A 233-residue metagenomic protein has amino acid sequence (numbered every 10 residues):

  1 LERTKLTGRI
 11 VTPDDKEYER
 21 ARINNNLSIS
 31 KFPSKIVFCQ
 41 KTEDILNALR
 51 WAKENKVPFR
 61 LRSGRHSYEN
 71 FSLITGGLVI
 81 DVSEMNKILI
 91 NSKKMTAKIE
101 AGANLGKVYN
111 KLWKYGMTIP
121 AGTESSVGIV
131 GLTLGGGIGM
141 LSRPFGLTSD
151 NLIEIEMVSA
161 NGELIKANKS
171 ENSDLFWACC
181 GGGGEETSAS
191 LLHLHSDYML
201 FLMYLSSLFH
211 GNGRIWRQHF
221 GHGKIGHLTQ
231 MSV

Functional and structural regions predicted by a protein language model:
L1-P144, N151, K166, L205-H210 (+2 more regions): N-terminal accessory segments
T148-D150, N172: Short solvent-exposed loop/turn micro-motifs enriched in small/polar/acidic residues
I155-E156, A160-V233: C-terminal cap/substrate-recognition region of VAO/PCMH-type FAD-linked oxidoreductases
